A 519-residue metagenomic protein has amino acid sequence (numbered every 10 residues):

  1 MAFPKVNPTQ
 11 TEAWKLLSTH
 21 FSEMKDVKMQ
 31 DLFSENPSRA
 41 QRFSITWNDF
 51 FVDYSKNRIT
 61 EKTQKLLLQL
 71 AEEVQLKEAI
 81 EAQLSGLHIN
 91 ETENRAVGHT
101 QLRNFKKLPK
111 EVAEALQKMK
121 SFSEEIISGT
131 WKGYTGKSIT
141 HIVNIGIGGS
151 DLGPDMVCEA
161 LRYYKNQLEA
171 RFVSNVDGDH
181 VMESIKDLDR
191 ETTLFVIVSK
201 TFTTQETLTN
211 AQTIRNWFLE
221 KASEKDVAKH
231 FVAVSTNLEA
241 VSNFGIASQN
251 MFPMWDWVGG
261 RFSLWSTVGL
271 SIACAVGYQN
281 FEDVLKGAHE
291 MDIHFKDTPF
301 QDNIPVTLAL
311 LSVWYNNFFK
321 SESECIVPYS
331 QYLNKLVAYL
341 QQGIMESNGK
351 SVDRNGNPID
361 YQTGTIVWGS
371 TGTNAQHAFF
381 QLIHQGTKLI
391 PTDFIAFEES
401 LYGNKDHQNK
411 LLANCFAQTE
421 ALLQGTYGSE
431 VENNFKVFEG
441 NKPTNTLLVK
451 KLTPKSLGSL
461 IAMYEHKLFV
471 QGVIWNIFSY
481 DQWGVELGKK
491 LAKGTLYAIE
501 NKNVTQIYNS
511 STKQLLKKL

Functional and structural regions predicted by a protein language model:
P8-A13, H20-F33, R39-T135, Q408-L412 (+4 more regions): Extended, charge-enriched "interface" segments that sit outside catalytic cores
Q41-R42, L152-D155, V181-M182, Q205-T207 (+6 more regions): Short helix/loop capping segments that flank catalytic or ligand/cofactor-binding pockets
S55, Q362-K451: Helicase-primase coupling helices
S121-G129, T135-T298, G494: Glycine-rich phosphate-binding loops that contact phosphosugars or nucleotide phosphates
T140-G146, F195-T201, S323-S330, I366-V367 (+1 more regions): Short glycine-rich or small-residue beta-strand-to-loop segments that form or flank ligand, phosphate, metal/Fe-S
V157-R162, K186-R190, A211-I214, S248-Q249 (+4 more regions): Short, solvent-exposed amphipathic alpha-helical segments in soluble enzyme and RNA/protein-processing domains
W217-N404, L487-L496, N501-L519: Active-site phosphate/pyrophosphate-binding segments
N445-K502, Y508-L519: C-terminal helical/tail subdomains of lipid-metabolizing enzymes
